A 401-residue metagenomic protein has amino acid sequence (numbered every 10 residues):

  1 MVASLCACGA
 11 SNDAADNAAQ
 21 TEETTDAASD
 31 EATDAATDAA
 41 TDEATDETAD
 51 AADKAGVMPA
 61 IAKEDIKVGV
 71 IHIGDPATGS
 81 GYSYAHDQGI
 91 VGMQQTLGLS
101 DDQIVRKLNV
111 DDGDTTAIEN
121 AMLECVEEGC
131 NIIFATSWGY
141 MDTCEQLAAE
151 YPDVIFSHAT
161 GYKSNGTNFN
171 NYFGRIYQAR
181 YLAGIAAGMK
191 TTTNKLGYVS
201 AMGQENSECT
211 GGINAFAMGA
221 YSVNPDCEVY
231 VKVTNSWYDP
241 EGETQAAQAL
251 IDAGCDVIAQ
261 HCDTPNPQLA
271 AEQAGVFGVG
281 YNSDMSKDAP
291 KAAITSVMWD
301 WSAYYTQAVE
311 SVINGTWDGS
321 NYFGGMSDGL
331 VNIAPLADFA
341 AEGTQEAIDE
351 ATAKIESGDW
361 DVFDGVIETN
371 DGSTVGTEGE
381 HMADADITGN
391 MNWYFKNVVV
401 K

Functional and structural regions predicted by a protein language model:
M1-S11: Sec-dependent N-terminal signal peptides of Gram-positive bacterial secreted proteins and lipoproteins
C8, A15-K401: A residue-level marker of the well-folded mature domains of exported/periplasmic proteins
